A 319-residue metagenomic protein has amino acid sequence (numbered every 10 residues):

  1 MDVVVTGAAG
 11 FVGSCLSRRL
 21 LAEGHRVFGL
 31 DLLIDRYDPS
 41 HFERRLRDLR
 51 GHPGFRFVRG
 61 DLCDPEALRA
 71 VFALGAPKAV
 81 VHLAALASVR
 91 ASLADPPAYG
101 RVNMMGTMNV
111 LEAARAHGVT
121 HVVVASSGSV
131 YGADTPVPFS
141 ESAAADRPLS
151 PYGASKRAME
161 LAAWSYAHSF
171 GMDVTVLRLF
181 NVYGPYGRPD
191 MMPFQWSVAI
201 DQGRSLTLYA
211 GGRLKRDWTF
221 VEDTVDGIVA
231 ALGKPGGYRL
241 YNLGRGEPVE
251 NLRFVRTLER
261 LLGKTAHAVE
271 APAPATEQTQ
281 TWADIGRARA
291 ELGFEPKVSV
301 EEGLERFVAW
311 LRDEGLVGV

Functional and structural regions predicted by a protein language model:
M1-V182: N-terminal Rossmann-like NAD(P)+-binding domain of SDR-like oxidoreductases, especially those catalyzing
R18, K78, M105-M108, F194 (+3 more regions): Surface-exposed alpha-helical interface segments used for non-catalytic interactions
L21, F72, L111-R115, W164 (+5 more regions): A structural alpha-helix within SAM-dependent methyltransferase catalytic domains
A133-T135, P185-G187, M191, L252: Short beta-loop-alpha junction of Rossmann-like oxidoreductase domains
A158, A162-Y166, W196, F254 (+1 more regions): Hydrophobic alpha-helix immediately C-terminal to the catalytic Tyr-X-X-X-Lys motif of short-chain
I200-V319: C-terminal substrate-binding subdomain of Rossmann-fold SDR/epimerase-dehydratase oxidoreductases
